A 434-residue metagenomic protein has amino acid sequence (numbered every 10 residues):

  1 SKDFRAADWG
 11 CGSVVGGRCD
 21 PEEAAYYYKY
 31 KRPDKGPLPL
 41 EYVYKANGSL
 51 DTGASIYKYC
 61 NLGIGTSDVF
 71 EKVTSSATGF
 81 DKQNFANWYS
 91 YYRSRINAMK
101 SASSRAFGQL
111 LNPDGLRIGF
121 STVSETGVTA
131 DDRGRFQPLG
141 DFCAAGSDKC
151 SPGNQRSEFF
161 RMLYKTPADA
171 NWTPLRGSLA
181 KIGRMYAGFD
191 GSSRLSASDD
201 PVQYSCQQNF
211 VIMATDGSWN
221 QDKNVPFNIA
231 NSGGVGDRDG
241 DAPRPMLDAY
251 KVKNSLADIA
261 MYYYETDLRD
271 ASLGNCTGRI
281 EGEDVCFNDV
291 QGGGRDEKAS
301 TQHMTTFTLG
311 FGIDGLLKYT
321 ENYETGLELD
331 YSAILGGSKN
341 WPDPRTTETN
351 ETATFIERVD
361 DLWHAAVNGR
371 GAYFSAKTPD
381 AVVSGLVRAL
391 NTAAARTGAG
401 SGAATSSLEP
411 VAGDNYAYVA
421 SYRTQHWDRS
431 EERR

Functional and structural regions predicted by a protein language model:
S1-R434: P/S/T/G-enriched low-complexity
